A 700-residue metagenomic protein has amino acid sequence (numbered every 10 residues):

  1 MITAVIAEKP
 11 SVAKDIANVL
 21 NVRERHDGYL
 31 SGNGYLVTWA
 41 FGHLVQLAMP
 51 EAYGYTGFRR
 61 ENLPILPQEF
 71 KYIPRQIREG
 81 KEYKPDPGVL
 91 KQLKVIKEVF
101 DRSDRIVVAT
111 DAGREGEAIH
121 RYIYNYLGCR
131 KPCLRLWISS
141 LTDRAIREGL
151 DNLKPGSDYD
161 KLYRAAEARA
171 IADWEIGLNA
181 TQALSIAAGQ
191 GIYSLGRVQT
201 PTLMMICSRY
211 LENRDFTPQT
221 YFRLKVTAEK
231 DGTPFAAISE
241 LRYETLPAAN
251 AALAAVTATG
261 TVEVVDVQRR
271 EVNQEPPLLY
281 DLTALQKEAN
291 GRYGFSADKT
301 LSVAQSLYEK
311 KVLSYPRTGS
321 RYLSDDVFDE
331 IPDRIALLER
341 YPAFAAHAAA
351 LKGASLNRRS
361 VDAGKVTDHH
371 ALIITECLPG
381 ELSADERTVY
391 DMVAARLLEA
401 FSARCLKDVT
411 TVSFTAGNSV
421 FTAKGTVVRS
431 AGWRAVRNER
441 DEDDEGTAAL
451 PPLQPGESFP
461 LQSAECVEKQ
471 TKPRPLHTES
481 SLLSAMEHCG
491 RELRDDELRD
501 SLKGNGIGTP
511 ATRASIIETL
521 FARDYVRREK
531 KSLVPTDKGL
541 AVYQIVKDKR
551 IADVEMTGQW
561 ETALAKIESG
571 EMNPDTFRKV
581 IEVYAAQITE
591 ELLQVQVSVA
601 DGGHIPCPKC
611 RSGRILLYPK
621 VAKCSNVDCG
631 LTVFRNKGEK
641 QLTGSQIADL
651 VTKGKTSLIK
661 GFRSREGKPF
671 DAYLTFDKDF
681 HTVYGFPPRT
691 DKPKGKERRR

Functional and structural regions predicted by a protein language model:
M1-A170, W174, Q462, P473: Intrinsically disordered, low-complexity regulatory segments
M1-I2, T110-A112, G189-I192, R269-L278 (+4 more regions): Conserved short loop/turn motifs at secondary-structure junctions
I2-A4, E82, Y126, T181 (+3 more regions): Basic, low-complexity terminal or inter-domain segments flanking catalytic cores
P10-A17, G34-V37, F41, R60-L63 (+22 more regions): Amphipathic alpha-helical transducer elements in NTP-driven molecular machines
N18-E24, A48-E51, Y55-T56, P155 (+6 more regions): Accessory interaction regions appended to the cores of large information-processing enzymes
G88, D101-R102, D143-V226, R269-N273: C-terminal or mid-to-C-terminal helical accessory/interaction module adjacent to the motor/catalytic core
E244-Y280, Q286, G490: Metal- or metallocofactor-binding catalytic centers and their adjacent structured scaffolds across diverse enzyme
